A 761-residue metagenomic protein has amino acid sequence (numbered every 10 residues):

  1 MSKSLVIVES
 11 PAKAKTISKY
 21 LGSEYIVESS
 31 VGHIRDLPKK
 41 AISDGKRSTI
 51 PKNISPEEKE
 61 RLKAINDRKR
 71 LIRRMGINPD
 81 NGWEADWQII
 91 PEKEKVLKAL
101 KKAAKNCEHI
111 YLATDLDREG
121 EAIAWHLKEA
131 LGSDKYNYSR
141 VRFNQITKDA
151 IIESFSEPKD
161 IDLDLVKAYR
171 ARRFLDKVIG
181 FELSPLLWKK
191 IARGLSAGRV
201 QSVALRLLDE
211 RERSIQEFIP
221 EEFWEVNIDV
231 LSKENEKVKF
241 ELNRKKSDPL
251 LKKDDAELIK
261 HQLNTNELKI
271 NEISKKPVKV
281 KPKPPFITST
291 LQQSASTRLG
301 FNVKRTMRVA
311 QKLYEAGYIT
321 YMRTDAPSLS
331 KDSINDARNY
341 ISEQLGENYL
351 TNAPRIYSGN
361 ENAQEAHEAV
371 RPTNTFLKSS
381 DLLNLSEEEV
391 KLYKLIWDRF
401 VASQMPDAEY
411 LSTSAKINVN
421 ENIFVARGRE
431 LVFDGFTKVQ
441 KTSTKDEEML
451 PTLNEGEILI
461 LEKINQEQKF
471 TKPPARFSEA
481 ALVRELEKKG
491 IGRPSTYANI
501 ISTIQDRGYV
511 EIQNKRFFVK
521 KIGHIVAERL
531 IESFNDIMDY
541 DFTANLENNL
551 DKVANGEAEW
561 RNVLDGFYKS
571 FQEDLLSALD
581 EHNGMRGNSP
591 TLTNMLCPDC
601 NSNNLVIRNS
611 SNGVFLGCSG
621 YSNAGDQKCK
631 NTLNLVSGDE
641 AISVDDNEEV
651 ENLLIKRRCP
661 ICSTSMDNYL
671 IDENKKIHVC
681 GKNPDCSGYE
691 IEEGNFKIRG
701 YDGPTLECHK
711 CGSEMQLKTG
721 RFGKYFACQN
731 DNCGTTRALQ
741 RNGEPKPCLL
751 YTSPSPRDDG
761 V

Functional and structural regions predicted by a protein language model:
M1-R170, E462: Intrinsically disordered, low-complexity regulatory segments
S2-K3, T16, A130, N137 (+6 more regions): Basic, low-complexity terminal or inter-domain segments flanking catalytic cores
A150-F223: C-terminal or mid-to-C-terminal helical accessory/interaction module adjacent to the motor/catalytic core
K190, D209-L251, R298: C-terminal helical "lid" subdomain and adjoining coupling/linker elements of P-loop NTPases
L251-P284: Metal- or metallocofactor-binding catalytic centers and their adjacent structured scaffolds across diverse enzyme
P282-S294, T320-Y321, P473-E485: Short acidic, hydrophobic short linear motifs in intrinsically disordered regions
Y751-V761: Single conserved hydrophobic/aromatic residue that forms the stacking wall/gate of nucleotide- or nucleobase-binding
